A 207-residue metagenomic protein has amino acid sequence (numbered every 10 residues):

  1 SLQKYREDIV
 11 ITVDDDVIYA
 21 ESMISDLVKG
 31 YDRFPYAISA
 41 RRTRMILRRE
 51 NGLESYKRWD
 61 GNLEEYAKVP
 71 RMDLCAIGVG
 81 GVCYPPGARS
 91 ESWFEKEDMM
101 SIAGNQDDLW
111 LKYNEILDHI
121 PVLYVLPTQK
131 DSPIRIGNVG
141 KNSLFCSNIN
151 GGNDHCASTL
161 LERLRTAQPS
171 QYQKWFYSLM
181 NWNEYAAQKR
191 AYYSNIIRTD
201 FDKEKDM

Functional and structural regions predicted by a protein language model:
S1, Y84, R89, L111-E115 (+1 more regions): Structural element of the ATP-grasp superfamily
S1-I9: Active-site nucleotide-sugar/metal-binding loop of Leloir-type enzymes
L2, I18-E97: Conserved catalytic core of nucleotide-sugar-dependent glycosyltransferases
E7, F34-A37, I120: Short, high-confidence coil segments that cap the C-terminus of an alpha-helix and link into the following beta-strand
K96-D206: C-terminal catalytic/acceptor-binding lobe
